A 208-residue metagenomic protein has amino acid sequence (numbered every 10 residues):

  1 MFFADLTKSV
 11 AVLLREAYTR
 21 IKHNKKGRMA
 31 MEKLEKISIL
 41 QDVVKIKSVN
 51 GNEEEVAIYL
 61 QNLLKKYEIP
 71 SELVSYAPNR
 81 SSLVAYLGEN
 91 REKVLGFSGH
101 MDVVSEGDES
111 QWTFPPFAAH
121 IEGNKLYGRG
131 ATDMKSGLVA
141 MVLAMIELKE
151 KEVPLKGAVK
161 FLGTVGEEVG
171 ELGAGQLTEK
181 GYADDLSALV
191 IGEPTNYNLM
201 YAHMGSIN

Functional and structural regions predicted by a protein language model:
F3-L6: Short hydrophobic targeting helices and cationic amphipathic motifs that mediate membrane/organellar targeting
K8-S9, K26: Polybasic, lysine-rich low-complexity intrinsically disordered segments
S9-L13, A17, I21: Intrinsic disorder/low-complexity segments
Y18-A30: Short, Lys/Arg-enriched N-terminal segments with co-localized hydrophobic residues within the first ~10-30 amino acids
A30-R129, E150, L155: Acidic/His- and Gly-rich active-site-bordering loop/insert found across diverse amide/peptide-bond hydrolases
A119, Y127-G130, M145, K160-L162: Short glycine/serine-rich loop segments
N124-A140: Glycine/serine-rich anion-binding loops at beta->alpha junctions that coordinate negatively charged ligand groups
S136-L143, E150-N208: Fold-level recognition of mixed alpha/beta catalytic cores in primary-metabolism enzymes, strongest
